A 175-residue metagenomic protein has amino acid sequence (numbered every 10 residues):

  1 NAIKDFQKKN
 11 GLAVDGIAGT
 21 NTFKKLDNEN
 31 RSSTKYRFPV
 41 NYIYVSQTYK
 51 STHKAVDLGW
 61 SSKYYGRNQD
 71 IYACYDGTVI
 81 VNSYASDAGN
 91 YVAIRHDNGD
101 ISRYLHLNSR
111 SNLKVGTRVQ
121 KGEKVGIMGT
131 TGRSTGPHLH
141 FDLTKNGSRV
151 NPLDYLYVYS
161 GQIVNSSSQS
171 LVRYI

Functional and structural regions predicted by a protein language model:
N1-L26, G132-S134: Short acidic, glycine/serine/threonine-rich helix-capping segments at coil-helix boundaries
A2-Q7, V45, Y104, V125: Short alpha-helical segments in extracytoplasmic peptidoglycan/chitin-binding modules and envelope-associated proteins
I3, V45, G77, G122 (+2 more regions): Terminal peptide-recognition signature
Q7-V14, N30, Y49, S83 (+3 more regions): Sec/Tat-exported extracytoplasmic proteins
N28-N90, K121, S134, L171-I175: Surface-exposed, glycine-biased beta-strand/turn segments
Y64-G66, K114-E123, D142-I175: Acidic, glycine-rich catalytic/binding loops that coordinate metals and/or anionic ligands
N68, A73-V115, P137-K145: Zn2+-dependent peptidoglycan hydrolase active-site motif and core
N112-P137: Beta-rich strand-turn-strand
